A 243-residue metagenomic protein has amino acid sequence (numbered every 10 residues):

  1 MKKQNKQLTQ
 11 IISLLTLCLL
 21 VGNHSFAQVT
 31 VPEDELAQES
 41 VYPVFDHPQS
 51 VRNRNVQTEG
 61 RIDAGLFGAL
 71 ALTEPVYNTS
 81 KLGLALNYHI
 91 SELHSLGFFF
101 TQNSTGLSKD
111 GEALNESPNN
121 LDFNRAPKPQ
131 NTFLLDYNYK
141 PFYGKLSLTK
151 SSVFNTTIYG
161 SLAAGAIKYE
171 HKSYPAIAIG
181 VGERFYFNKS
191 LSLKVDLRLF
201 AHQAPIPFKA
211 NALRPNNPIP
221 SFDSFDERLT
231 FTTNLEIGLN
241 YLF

Functional and structural regions predicted by a protein language model:
A27-I90, N240-L242: Short glycine/proline- and aromatic-enriched beta-strand/turn motifs that initiate or cap beta-hairpins
V29-P32, F133-Y139, L229-F243: Outer-membrane beta-barrel "beta-signal"
T58, L72, I90-E92, P141-Y143 (+3 more regions): Outer-membrane beta-barrel strand-turn architecture
G60-I62, N78-L82, P129-F133, F154-T156 (+2 more regions): Residues that define the transmembrane beta-barrel architecture of outer-membrane proteins
I62, L93-L96, G144-S147, K189-L193: Repeated loop/turn-to-beta-strand initiation elements of outer-membrane beta-barrel proteins
L66-G68, L84-Y88, L135-Y139, L162 (+3 more regions): Residues on the lipid-exposed face of transmembrane beta-strands in outer-membrane beta-barrel proteins
N78-K81, K109-L114, T149-S152, S173-I177 (+1 more regions): Outer-membrane beta-barrel translocator domains and adjoining extracellular loop/strand segments of Gram-negative
G97-H171: Gram-negative (and chloroplast) outer-membrane scaffold detector with strong preference for beta-barrel transmembrane
